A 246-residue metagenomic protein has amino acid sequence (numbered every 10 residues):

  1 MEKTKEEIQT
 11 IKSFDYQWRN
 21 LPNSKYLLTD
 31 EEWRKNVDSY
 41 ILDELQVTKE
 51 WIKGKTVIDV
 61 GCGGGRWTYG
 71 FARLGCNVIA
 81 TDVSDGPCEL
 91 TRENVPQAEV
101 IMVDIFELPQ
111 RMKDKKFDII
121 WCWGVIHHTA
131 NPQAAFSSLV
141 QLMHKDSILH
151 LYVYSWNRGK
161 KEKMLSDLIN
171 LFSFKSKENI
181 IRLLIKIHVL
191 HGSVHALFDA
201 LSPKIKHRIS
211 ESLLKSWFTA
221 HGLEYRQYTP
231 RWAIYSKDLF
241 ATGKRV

Functional and structural regions predicted by a protein language model:
M1-I58, C62-K113, P230-A241: Conserved N-terminal segment of class I S-adenosyl-L-methionine
Y69, T129-A134: Short N-terminal helix/helix-N-cap motif within the alpha/beta-hydrolase-1
W121: A conserved beta-strand element that flanks and buttresses the S-adenosyl-L-methionine
G124-V125: Short catalytic micro-motifs in class I SAM-dependent methyltransferases
Q133-K145: A short glycine-rich, Lys/Arg-flanked "PGG" loop and its adjoining helix->strand segment in the class I
I148-I180: Conserved class I S-adenosyl-L-methionine
L168-S210: C-terminal alpha-helical "lid/dimerization" subdomain adjacent to the S-adenosyl-L-methionine
I205-H221: Short alpha-helix
